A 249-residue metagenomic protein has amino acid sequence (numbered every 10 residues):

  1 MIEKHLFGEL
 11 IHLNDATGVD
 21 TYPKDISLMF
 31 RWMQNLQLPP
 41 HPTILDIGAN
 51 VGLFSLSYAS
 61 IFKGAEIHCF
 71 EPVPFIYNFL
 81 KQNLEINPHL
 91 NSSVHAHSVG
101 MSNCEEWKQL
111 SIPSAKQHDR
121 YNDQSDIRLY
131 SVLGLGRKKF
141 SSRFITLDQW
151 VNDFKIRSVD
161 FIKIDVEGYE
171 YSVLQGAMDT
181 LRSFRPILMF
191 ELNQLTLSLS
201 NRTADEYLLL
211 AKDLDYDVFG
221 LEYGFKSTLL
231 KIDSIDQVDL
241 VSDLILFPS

Functional and structural regions predicted by a protein language model:
M1-H95, L135-R137, N152-I156, G220-T228 (+1 more regions): S-adenosyl-L-methionine
D20-L45, Q109, Q124-F184, T196-R202: Short internal loop-to-helix segment that lines adenine-nucleotide cofactor pockets
N50, S102, Y169: Conserved glycine-rich SAM-binding loop
Y58-F62, A177-F184, A211: Short, conserved loop/helix-junction motifs that constitute active-site signature segments in enzyme catalytic cores
K81-I145: S-adenosyl-L-methionine
R185-L192: Conserved beta-strand signature within the Rossmann-like core of class I S-adenosyl-L-methionine
N193-L195, G224: Active-site beta-loop-alpha junctions enriched in small/polar residues
E206-D217: Conserved Class I S-adenosyl-L-methionine
